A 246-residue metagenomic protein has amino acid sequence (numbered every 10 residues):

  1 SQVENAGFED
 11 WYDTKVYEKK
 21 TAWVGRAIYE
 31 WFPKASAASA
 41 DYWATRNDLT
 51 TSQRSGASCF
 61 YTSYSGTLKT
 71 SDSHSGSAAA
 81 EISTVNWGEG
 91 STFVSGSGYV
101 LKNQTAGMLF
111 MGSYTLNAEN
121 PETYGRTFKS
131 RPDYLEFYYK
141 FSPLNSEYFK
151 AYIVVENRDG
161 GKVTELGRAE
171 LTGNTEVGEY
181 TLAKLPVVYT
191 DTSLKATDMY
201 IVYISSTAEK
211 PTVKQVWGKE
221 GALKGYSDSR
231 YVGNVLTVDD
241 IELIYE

Functional and structural regions predicted by a protein language model:
S1-P132, Y148-N157, K162-K184, A196-E246: Aromatic (Trp/Tyr/Phe) and Gly/Pro-enriched flexible surface segments
R131-S142: A short beta-strand element within beta-rich, extracytoplasmic domains of secreted/secretory-pathway proteins
K140-E147, G160-G161, T192: Secondary-structure boundary elements
S142, V188-L194, T207-E209: Short, surface-exposed loop/turn segments at beta-strand-coil junctions that are enriched for proline with nearby
